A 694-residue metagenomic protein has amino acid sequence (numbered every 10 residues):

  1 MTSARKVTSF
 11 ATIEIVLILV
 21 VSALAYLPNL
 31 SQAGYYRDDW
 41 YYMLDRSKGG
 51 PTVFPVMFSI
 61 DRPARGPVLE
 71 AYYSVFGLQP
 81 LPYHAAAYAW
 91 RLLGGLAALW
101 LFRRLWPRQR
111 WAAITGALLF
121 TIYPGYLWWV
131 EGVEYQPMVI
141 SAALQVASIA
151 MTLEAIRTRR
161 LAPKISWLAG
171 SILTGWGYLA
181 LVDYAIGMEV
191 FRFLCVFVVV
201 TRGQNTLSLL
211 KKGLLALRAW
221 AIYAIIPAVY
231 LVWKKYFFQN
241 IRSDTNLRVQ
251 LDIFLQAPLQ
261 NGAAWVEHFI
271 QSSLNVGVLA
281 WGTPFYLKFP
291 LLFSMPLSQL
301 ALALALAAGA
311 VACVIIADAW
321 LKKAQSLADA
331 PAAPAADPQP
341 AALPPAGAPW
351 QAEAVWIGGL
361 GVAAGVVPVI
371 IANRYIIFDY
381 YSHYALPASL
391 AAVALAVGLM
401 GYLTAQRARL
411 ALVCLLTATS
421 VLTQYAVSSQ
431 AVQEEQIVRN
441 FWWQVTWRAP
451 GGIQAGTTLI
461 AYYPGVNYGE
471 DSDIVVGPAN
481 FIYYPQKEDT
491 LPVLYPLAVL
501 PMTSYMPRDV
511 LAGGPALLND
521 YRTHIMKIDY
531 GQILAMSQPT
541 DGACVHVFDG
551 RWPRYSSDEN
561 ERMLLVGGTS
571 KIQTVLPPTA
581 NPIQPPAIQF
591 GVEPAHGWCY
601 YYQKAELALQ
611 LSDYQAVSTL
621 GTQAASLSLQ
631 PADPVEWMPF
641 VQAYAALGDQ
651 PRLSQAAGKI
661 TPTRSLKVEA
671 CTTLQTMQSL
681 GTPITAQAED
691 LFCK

Functional and structural regions predicted by a protein language model:
T2-P496: Polytopic membrane enzymes that build or remodel cell-surface glycoconjugates and lipids
A449-Q454, Y463-K694: C-terminal luminal/periplasmic domains and tails of membrane-associated envelope-modifying transferases
